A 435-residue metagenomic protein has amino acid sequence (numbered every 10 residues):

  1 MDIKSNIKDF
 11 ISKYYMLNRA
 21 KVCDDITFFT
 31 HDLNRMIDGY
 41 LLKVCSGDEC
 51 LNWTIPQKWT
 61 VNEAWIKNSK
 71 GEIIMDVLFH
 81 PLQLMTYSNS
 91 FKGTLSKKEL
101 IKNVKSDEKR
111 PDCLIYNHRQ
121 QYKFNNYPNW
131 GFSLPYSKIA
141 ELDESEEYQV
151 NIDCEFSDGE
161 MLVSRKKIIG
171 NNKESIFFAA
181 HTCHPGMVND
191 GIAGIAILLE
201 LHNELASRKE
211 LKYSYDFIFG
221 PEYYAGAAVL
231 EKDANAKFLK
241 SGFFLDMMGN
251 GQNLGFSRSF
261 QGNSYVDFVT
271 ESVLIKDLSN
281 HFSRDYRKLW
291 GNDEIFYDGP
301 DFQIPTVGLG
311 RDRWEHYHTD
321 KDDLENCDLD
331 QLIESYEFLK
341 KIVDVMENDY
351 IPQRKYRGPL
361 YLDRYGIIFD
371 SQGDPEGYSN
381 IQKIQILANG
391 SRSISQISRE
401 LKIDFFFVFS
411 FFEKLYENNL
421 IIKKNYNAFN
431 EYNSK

Functional and structural regions predicted by a protein language model:
M1-K435: N-terminal hydrophobic/helix-forming segments and targeting peptides
